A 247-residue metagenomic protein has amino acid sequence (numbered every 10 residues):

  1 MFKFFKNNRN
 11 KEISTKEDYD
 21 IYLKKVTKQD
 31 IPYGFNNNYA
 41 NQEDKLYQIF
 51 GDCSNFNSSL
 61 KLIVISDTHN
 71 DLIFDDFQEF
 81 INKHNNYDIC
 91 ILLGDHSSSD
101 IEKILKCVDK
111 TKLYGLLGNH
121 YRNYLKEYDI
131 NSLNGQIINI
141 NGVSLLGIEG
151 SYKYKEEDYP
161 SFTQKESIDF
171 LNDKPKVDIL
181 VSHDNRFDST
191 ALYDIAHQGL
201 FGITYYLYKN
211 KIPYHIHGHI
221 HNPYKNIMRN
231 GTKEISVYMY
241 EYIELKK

Functional and structural regions predicted by a protein language model:
F2-L105, K174-K176, V181: N-terminal active-site segment of His-dependent metallophosphoesterases
Y47-N55, T68-L72, Y114-G202: Conserved catalytic scaffold of divalent metal-dependent phosphoesterases
N57, N85, V108-K110, K126-D129 (+4 more regions): Short, well-ordered coil/turn elements that cap or connect secondary structure elements
V64, S144-I148, E234-S236: Short hydrophobic-aromatic micro-motifs
D67, G94-D95, G118-N119, G218-H219: Active-site glycine-centered loops adjacent to acidic/histidine catalytic or metal-binding residues that shape
D75-F77, H96-T111, Y121-L133, A191-D194 (+1 more regions): Metal-dependent catalytic neighborhoods of phosphoester/phosphodiester hydrolases
H96, R186, H221: Flexible, active-site-proximal loop/turn residues at the rims of small-molecule/cofactor binding pockets and catalytic
L105, K112-L116, A191-K247: Conserved beta-sheet core of the metallophosphoesterase superfamily
